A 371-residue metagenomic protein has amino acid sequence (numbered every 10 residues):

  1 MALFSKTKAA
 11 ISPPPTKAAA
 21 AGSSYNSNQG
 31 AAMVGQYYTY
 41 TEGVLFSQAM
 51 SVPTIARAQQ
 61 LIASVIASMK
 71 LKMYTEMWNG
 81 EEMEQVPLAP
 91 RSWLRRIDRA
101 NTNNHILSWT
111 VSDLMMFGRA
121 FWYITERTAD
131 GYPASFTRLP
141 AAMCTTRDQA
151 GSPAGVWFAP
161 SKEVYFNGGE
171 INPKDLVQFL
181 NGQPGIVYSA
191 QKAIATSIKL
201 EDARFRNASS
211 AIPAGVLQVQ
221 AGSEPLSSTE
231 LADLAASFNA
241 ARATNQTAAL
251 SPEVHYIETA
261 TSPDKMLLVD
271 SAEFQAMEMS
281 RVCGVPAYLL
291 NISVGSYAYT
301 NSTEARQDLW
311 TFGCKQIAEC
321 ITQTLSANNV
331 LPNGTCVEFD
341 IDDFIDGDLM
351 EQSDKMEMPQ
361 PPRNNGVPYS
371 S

Functional and structural regions predicted by a protein language model:
A2-L268, A272-F274, E278, S353 (+1 more regions): Structured, contiguous alpha/beta core segments that scaffold functional sites
A2-S5, I11-P13, I62, Y297-Q316 (+2 more regions): Activation/maturation switch segments at domain boundaries
M115, S210, E230-L231, A272 (+4 more regions): Active-site-proximal structural scaffolding
T247-L250, A287-A298, T324-N333: Short acidic alpha-helical/loop segments enriched in Asp/Glu that coordinate divalent cations
Q275-A276, R281-C283, I321-T322: Internal mixed-charge
G284-A287, P368-S370: Helix N-cap / loop-to-helix initiation motif
